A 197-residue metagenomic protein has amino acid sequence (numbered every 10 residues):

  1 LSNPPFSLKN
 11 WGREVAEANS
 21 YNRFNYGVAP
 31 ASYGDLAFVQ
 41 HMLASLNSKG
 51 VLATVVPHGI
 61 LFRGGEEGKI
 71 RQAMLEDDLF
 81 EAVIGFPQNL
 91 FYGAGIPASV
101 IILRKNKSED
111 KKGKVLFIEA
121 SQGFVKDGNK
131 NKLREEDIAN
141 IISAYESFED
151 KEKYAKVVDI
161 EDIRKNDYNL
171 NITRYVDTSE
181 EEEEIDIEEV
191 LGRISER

Functional and structural regions predicted by a protein language model:
L1-R197: A conserved structural/catalytic subdomain of Rossmann-like adenosyl-cofactor enzymes
